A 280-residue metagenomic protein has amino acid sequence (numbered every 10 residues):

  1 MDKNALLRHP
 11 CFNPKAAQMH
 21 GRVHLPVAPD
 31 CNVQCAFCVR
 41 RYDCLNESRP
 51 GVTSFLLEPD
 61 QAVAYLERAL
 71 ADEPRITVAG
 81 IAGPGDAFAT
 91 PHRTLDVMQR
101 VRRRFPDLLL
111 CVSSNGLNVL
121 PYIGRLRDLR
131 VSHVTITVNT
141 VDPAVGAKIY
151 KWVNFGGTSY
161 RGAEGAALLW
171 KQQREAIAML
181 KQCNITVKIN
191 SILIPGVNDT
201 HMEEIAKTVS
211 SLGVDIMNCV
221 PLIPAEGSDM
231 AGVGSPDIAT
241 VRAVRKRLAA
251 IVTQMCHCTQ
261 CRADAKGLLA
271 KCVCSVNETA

Functional and structural regions predicted by a protein language model:
M1-P26, C31, R40-F55, D72-R75 (+1 more regions): N-terminal [4Fe-4S]-dependent radical SAM core
K3-L6, P10-K15, M19, L66-A87 (+1 more regions): Conserved N-terminal glycine/acidic-rich loop preference
R41-I81, T90-D96: Conserved alpha-helical substructure of the radical SAM core
S54-Q61, A89, R93, E164-L168 (+2 more regions): Alpha-helix N-cap and loop-to-helix initiation/capping positions
I81-P84, S191-L193, R245: Short glycine-centered, acidic/aromatic-flanked micro-motifs in structured strand/loop junctions that mark active-site
A87-V220: Conserved AdoMet/S-adenosylmethionine-binding subsite of the radical SAM
A144-K151, G196-D199, I216-A239, C261-V273: Flexible glycine/acidic-rich beta-alpha junction loops that bind and position SAM and/or redox cofactors in anaerobic
K207, G227-C256: A structural motif corresponding to the C-terminal lobe/cap of the Radical SAM core domain
